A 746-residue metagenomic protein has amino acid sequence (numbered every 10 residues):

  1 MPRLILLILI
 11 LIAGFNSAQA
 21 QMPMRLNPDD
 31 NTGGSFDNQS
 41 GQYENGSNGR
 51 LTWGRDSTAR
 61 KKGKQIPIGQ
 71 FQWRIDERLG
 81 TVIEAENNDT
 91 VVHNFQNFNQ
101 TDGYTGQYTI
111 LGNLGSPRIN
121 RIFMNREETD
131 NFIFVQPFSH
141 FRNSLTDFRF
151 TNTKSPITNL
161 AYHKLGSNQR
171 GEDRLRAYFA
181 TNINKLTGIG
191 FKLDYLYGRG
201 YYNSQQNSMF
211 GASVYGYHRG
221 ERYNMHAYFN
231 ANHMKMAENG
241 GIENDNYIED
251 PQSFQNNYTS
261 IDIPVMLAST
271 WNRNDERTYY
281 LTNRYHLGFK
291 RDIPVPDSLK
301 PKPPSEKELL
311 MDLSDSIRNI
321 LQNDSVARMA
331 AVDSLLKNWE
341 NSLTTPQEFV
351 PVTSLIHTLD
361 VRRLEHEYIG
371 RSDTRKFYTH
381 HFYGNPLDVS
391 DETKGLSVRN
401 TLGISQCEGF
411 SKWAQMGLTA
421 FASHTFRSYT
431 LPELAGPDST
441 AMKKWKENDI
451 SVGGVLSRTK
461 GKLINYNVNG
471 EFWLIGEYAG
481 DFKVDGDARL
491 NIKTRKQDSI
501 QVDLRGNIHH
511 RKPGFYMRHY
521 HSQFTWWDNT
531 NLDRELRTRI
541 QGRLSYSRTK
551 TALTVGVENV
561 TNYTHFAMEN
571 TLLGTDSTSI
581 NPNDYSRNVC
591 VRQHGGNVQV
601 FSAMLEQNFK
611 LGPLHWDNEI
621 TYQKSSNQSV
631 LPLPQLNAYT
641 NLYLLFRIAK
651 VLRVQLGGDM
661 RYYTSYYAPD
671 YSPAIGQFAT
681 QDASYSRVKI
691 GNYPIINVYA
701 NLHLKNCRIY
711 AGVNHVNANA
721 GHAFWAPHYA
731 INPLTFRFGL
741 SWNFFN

Functional and structural regions predicted by a protein language model:
M1: DNA replication initiation on ssDNA origins
L4-A13: Sec-dependent N-terminal signal peptides
I5-L6, R25, S602, D617: Generic early N-terminus positional signal peaking at residue ~5-7
L6, T151-S155, E348-V350, V651: A generic structural signal for short, non-catalytic loop/turn and secondary-structure boundary residues
F15-A20: Sec/Tat signal peptide C-region and signal peptidase I cleavage site
Q21-R277, R284-S305, R489-D498, K705 (+2 more regions): Membrane-proximal, glycine/serine-rich, low-complexity loop/turn segments characteristic of large bacterial
G41-I122, E308-L310, D315, Q322-D373 (+4 more regions): Long, acidic/serine-threonine-rich intrinsically disordered regions with weak helical/coil propensity that act as
M266-D312, S325, S334-N746: Exposed, low-structure sequence patches enriched in small/polar residues
